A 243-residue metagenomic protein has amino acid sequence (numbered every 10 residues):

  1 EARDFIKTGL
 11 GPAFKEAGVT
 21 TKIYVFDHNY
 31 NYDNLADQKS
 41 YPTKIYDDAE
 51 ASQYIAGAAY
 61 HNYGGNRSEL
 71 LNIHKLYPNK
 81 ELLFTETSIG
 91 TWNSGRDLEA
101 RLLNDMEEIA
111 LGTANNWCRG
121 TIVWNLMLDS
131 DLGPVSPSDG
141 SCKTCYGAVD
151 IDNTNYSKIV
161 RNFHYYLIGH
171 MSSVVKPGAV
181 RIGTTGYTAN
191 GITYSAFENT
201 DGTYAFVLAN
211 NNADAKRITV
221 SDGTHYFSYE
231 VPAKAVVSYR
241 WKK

Functional and structural regions predicted by a protein language model:
E1-K243: Substrate-binding and catalytic surfaces of secreted/luminal carbohydrate-active proteins
